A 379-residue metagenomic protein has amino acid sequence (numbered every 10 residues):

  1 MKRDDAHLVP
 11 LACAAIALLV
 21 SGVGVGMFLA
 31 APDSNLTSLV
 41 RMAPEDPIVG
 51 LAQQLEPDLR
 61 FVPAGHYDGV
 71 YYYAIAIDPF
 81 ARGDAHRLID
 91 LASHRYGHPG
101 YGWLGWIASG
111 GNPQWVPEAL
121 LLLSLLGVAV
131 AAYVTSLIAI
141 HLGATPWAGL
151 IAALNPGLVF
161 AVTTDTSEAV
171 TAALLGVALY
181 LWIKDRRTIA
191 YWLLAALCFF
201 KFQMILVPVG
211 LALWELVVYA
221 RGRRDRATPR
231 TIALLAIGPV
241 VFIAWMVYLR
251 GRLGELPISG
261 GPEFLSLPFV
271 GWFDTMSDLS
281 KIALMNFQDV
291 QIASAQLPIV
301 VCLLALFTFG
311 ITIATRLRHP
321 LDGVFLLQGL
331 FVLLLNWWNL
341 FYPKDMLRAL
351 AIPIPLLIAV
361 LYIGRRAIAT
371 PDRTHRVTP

Functional and structural regions predicted by a protein language model:
V20-N35, M204-L213, R226-F309, R316 (+1 more regions): Membrane-lumen/periplasm interface segments of specific transmembrane helices in polyprenyl phosphate-linked
H66-R82, L88-P113, I352: Short hydrophobic/aromatic helix or loop-helix immediately within or flanking a transmembrane segment in polytopic
W103-G110, A119-L142, F307-T312: Transmembrane-helix motifs of polytopic, lipid-linked glycan transferases
W115-A119, A132-L154, A173, I189: Transmembrane-helix signature of polytopic, membrane-embedded enzymes that assemble or transfer cell-envelope glycans
A148-P156, T164, L194-C198: Short helix- or helix-capping micro-motifs that position conserved polar/aromatic residues at function-defining sites
A161, L206, Y342-R366: Hydrophobic/aromatic-rich transmembrane helices and adjacent perimembrane loops
T163-V170, M346: Short acidic/glycine- and proline-prone juxtamembrane loop motifs at membrane-interface regions of multi-pass membrane
L175-L181, T188-E215, A236-V240: Membrane-interface alpha helices of multi-pass inner-membrane proteins
